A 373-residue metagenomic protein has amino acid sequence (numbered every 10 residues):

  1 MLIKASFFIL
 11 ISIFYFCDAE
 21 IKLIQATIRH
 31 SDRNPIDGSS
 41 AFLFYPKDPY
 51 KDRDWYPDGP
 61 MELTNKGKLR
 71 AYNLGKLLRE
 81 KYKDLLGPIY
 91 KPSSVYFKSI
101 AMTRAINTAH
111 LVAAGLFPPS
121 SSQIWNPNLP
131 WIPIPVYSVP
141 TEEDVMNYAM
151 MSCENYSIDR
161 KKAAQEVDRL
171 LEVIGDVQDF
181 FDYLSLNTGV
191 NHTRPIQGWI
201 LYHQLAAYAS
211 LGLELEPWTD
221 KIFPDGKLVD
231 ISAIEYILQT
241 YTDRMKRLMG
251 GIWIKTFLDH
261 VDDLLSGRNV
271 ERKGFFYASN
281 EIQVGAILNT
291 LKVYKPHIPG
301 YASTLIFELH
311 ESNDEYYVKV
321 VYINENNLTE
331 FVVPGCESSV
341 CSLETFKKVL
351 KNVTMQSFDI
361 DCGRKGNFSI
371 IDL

Functional and structural regions predicted by a protein language model:
L2-A19: Cleavable N-terminal signal peptides of Sec/SRP-targeted secreted and luminal proteins
A19-Y96, I100-L373: Signature for phosphate-centric chemistry
